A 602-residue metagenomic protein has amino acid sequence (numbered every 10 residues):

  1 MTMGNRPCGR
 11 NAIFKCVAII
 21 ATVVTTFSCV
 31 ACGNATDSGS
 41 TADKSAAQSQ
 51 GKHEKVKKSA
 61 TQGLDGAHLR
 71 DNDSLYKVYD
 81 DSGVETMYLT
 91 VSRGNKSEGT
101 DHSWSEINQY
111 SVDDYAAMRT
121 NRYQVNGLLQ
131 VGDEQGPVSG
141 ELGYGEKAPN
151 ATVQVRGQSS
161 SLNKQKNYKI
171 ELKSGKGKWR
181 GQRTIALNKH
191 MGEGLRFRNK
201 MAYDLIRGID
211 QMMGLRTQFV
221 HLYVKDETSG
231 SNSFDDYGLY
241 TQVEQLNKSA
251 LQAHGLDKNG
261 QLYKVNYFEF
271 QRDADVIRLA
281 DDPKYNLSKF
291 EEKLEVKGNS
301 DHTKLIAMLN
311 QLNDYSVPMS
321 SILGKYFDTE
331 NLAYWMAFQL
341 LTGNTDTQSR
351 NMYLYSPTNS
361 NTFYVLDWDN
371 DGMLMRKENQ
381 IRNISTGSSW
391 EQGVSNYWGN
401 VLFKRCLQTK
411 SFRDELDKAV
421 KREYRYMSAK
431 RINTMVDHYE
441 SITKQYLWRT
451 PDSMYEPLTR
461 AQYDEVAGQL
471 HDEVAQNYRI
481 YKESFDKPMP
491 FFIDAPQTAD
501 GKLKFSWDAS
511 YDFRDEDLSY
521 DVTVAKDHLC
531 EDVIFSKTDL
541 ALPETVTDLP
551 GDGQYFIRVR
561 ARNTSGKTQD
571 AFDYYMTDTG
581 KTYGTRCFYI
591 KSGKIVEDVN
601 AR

Functional and structural regions predicted by a protein language model:
F27-A46: Sec-dependent signal peptide cleavage junction
D43-A46, Q50-M201: Conserved NTP-binding catalytic cores of kinases and kinase-like/nucleotidyltransferase enzymes across multiple kinase
G63-D65, S97-G99, N163, K293-L294 (+4 more regions): Middle-to-C-terminal accessory/interaction subdomains
K178-G238, Q311-F327: A conserved hydrophobic secondary-structure block that centers on an alpha-helix together with its immediately flanking
M212-L215, S231-A337: Internal "kinase-insert"/substrate-recognition segments embedded within catalytic cores of ATP-dependent enzymes
V533-A541: Short beta-strand segments within Ig-like beta-sandwich modules, predominantly Fibronectin type-III
L549-T568: Beta-strand-rich modules
T564-D598: Extracellular fibronectin type III
